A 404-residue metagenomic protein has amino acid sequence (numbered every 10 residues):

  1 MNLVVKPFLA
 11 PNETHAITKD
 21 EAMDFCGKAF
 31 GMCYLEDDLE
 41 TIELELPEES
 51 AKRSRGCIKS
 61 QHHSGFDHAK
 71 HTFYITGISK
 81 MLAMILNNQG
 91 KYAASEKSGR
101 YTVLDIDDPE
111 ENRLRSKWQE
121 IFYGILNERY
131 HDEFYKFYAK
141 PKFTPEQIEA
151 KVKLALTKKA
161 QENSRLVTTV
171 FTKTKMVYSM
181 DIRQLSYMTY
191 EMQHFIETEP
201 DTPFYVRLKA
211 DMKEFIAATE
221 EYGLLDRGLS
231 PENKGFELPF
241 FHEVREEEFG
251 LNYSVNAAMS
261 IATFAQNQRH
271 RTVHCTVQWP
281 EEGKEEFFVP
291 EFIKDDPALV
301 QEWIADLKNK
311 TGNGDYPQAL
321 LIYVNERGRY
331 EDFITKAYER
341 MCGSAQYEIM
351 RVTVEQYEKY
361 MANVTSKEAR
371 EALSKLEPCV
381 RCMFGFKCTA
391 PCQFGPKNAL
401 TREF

Functional and structural regions predicted by a protein language model:
M1-F404: A conserved ligand/cofactor-binding region detector
